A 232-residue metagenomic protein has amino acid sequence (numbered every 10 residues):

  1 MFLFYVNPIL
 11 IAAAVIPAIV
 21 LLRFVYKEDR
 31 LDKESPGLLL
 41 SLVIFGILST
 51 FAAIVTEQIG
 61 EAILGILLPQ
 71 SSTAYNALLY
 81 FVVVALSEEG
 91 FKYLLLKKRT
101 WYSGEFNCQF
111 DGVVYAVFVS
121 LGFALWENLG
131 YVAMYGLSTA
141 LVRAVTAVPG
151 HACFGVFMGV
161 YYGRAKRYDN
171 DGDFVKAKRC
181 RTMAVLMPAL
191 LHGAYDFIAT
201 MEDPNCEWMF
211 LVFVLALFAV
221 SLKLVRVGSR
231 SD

Functional and structural regions predicted by a protein language model:
M1-D232: Hydrophobic alpha-helical segments at protein termini of multi-pass membrane proteins
